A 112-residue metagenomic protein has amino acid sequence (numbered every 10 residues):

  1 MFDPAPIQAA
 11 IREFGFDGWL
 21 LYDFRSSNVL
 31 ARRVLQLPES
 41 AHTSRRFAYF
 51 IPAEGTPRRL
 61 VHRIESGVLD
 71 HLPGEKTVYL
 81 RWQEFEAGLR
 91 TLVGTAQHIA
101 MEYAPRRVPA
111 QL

Functional and structural regions predicted by a protein language model:
M1-T91: N-terminal accessory/capping or targeting/presequence segment of soluble
W82-L112: Non-catalytic accessory segments adjacent to catalytic cores
